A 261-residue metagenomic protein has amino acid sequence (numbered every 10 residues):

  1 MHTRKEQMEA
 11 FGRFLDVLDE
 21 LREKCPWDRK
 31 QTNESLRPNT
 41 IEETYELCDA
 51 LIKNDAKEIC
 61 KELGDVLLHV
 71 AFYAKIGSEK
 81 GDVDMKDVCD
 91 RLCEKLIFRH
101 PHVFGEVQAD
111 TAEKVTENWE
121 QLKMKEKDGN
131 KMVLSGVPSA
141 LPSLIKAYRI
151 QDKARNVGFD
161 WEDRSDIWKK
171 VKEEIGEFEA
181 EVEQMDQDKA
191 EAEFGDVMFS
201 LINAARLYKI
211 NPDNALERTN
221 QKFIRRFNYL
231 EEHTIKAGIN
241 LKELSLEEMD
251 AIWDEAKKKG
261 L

Functional and structural regions predicted by a protein language model:
M1-E62, L68-F194, M198-L261: Flexible "arm" and connector segments at domain edges
